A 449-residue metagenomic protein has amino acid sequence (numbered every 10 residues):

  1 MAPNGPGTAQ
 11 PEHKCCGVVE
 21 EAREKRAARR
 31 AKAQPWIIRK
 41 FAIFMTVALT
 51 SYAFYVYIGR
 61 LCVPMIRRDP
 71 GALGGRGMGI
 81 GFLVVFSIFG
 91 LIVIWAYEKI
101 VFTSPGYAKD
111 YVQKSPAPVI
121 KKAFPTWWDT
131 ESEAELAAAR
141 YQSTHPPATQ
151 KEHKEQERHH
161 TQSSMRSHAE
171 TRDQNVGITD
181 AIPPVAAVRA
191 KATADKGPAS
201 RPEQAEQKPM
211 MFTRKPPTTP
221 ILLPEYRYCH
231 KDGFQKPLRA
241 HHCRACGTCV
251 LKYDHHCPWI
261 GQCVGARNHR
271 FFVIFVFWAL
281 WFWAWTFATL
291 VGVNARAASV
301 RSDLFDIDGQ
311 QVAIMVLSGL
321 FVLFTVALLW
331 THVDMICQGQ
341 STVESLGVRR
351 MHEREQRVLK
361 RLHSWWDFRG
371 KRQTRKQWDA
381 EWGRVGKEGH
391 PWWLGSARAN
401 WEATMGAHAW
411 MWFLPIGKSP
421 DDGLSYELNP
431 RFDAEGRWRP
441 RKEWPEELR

Functional and structural regions predicted by a protein language model:
M1-P237, C249-H256, I260-R449: Membrane-associated feature with strongest affinity for ZDHHC
A240-H242: Conserved tryptophan-centered aromatic signature that marks the ligand-binding surface of SH3 and related Trp-rich
R244-G247: N-terminal helical submodule of small eukaryotic multi-pass membrane proteins
